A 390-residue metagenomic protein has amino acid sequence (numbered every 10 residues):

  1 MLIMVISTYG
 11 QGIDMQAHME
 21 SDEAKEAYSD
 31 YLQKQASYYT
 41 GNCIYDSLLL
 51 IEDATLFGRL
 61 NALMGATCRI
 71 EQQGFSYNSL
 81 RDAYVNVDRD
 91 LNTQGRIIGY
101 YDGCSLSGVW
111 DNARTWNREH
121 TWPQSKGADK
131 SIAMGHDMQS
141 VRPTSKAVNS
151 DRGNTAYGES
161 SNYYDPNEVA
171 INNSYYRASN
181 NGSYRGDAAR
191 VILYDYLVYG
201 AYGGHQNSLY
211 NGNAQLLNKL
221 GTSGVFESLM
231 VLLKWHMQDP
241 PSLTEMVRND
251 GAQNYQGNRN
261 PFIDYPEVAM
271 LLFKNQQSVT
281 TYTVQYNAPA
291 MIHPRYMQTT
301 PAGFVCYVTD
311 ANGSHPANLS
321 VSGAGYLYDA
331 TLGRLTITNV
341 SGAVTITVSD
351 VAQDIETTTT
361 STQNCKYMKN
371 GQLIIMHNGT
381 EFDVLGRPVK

Functional and structural regions predicted by a protein language model:
L2-G10: Hydrophobic h-region of N-terminal signal peptides that target proteins for export in Gram-negative bacteria
Q11-G103, L271-L272: N-terminal module-boundary/linker segments of secreted carbohydrate-active enzymes
I97-G108, N112-T115: Short, His- and charge-rich active-site/binding loops that engage polyanionic ligands
W110-N117, W122-S278: Domain-level detector of nuclease and nuclease-like folds in predominantly extracellular/periplasmic contexts
Q277-T283, S349-H377: Residue-level detector of functionally pivotal "anchor" positions at catalytic/ligand-binding pockets or at interdomain
S278-A352: Secondary-structure capping and domain/repeat boundary segments
F382-R387: Short, glycine-anchored, charge-dense loop/turn motifs used at functional sites
